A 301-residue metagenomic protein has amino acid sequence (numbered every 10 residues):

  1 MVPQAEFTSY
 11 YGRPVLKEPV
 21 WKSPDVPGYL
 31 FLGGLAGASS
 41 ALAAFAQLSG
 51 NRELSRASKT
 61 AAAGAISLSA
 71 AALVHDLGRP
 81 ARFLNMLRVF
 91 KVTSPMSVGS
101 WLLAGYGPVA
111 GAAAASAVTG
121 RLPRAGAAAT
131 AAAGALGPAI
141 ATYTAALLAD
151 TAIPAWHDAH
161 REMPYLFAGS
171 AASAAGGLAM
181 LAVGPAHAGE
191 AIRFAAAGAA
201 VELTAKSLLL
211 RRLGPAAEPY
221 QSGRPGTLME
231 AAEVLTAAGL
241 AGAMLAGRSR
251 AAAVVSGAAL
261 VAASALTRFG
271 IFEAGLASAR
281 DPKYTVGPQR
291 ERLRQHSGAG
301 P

Functional and structural regions predicted by a protein language model:
M1-P301: Short amphipathic, positively biased membrane-proximal segments that drive organelle/inner-membrane targeting
